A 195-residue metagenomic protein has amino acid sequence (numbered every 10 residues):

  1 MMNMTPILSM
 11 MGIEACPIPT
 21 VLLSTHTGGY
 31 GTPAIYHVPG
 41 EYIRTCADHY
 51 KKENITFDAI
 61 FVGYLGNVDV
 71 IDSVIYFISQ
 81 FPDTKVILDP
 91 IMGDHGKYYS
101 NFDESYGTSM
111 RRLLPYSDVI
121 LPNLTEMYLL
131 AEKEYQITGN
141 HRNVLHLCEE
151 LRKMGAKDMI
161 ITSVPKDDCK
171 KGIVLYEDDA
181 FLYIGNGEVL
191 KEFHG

Functional and structural regions predicted by a protein language model:
M1-S100: Conserved N-terminal subdomain of the carbohydrate kinase-like
M2, H37-G40, R44, V68 (+5 more regions): Electropositive phosphate-/nucleotide-binding environments in soluble metabolic enzymes
T20, V62-L65, P90-I91, P122-T125 (+3 more regions): Fold-independent oxyanion-binding glycine-rich loops and adjacent beta-strand/coil segments at enzyme active sites
H26, L182, G187: Short, conserved aromatic-histidine micro-motifs
N101-L182, E192: Conserved phosphate/ATP/ADP-binding segment of small-molecule kinases
E188-G195: Short glycine/threonine-rich catalytic loop with a Thr-x-Gly-x-Asp
